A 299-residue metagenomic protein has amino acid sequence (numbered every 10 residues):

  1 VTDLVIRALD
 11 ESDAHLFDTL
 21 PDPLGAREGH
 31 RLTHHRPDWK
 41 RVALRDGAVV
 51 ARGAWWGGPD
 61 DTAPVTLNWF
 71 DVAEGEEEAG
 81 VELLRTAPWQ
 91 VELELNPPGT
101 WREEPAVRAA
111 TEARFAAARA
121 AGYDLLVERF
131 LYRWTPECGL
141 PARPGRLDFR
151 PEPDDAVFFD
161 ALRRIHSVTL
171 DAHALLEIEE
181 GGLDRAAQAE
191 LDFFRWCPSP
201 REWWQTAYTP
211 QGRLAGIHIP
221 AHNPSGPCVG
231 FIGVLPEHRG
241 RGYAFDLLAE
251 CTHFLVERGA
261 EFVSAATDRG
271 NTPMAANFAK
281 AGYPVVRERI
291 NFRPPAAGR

Functional and structural regions predicted by a protein language model:
V1-H30, R143-R185: Short amphipathic alpha-helix that is part of the acyltransferase structural core
D18-R45, P59, L176-P210: Active-site rim helix/loop that mediates acceptor-substrate recognition in acyltransferases
G29-Q90, L95-T100, P210, L214-P227 (+1 more regions): Conserved donor-binding loop and adjoining core beta-sheet/short helix segment in diverse acyl/aminoacyl transferases
E76-P153, N291-P294: Acyl-donor-binding surface of acyltransferase catalytic domains
E76-W89, V234, G240-E257, T272-K280: Conserved acetyl-CoA-binding loop-helix of GNAT-fold acetyltransferases
A118, F278, Y283: Conserved active-site tyrosine of GNAT-family acetyltransferases
I232-V234, T267: Hydrophobic adenine-recognition pocket in adenosine-nucleotide-binding enzymes
